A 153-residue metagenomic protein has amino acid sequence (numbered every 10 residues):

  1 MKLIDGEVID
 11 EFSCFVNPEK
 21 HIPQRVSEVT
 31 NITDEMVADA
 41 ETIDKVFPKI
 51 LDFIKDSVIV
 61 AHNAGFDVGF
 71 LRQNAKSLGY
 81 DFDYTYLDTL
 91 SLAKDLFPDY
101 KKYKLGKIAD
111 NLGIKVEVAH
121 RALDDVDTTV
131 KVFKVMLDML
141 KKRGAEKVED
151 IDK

Functional and structural regions predicted by a protein language model:
M1-Y84, P98-H120: Conserved non-catalytic scaffold segment of RNase H-like nuclease domains
K2, S91, T128: Short, glycine/acidic-enriched loop or turn micro-motifs at the edges of active sites
V46, K94, T128-T129: Short Asp/Glu-rich motifs
I54, A75, A93, F133-L137: Hydrophobic residues within well-ordered, non-membrane alpha-helices that form the packing/core of soluble catalytic
D81-A93: Conserved beta-strand -> loop -> alpha-helix junction used to position metal-binding or nucleic-acid-contacting
R121-K134: Acidic, divalent-metal-coordinating active-site segment for phosphoryl/phosphodiester hydrolysis, typified by short
V132-K153: Acidic two-metal-ion nuclease catalytic site recognized across multiple nuclease folds, prominently DnaQ/RNase D-T
